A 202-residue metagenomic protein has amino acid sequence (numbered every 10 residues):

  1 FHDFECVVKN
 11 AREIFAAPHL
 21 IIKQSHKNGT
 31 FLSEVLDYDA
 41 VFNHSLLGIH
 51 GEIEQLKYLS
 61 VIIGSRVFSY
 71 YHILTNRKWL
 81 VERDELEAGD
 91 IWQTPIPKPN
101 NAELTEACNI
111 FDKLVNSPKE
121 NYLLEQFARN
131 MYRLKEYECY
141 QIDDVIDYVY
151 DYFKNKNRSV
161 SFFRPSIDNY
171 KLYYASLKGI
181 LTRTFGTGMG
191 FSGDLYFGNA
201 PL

Functional and structural regions predicted by a protein language model:
F1-L104, K171-L202: Polybasic, glycine- and aromatic-enriched phosphate-binding surface used to engage nucleic acids
K98-L202: Non-catalytic DNA-recognition/assembly elements of restriction-modification systems
